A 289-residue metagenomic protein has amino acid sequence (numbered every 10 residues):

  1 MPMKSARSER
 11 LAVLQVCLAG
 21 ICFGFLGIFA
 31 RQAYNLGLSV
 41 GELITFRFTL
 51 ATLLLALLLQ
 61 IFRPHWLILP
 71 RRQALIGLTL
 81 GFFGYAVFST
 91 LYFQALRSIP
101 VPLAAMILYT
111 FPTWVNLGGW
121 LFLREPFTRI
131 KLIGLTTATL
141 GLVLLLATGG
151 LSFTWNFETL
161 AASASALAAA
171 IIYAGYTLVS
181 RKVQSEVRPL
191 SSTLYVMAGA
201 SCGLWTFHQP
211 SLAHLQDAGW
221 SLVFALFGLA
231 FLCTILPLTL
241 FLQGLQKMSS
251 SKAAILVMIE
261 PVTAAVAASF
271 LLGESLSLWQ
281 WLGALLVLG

Functional and structural regions predicted by a protein language model:
M1-F46, W155-K182, C202-G203: Glycine-/small-residue-enriched transmembrane alpha-helix faces in small-molecule transporters and effluxers
M1-L18, T52-L80, F93, S98 (+5 more regions): Membrane-interface interhelical linkers
L18, F46, L80, I107-L108 (+4 more regions): Hydrophobic core positions of alpha-helical segments in small-molecule transporters and transporter systems
L18-F25, F29, L58, L75-L96 (+6 more regions): Hydrophobic alpha-helical transmembrane segments of multi-pass membrane transport proteins, especially secondary
A33, L43, R47, A95 (+9 more regions): Hydrophobic/aromatic residues within transmembrane alpha-helices of multi-pass small-molecule transporters
G41, P102, T128, L190-S191 (+2 more regions): Residues that define the loop-to-transmembrane-helix transition and helix capping in multi-pass membrane transporters
L50-L54, I107-L121, T136, G199-G203 (+2 more regions): Alpha-helical transmembrane segments of compact multi-pass small-molecule transporters, enriched in specific families
L55, F127-G149, L204, A267 (+1 more regions): Hydrophobic transmembrane alpha-helices of multi-pass small-molecule transport proteins
